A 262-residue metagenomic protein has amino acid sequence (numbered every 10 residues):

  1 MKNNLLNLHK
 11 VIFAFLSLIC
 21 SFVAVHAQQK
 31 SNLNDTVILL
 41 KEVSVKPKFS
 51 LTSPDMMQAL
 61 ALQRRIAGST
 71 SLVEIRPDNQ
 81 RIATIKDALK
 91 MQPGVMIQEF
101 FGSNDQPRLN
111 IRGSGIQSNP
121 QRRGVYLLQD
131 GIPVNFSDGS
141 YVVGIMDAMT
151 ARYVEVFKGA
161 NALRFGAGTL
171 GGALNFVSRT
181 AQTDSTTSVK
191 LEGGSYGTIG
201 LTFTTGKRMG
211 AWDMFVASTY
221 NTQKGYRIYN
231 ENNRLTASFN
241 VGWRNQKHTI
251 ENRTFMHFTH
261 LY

Functional and structural regions predicted by a protein language model:
M1-S31, L40: Bacterial Sec-dependent N-terminal signal peptides
S44-N79, Q106-N110, V125: N-terminal periplasmic "start-of-domain" segments of outer-membrane beta-barrel proteins
Q80, T84, Q106, T169-G171 (+3 more regions): Transmembrane beta-barrel architecture of outer-membrane proteins
K86-I132: Extracytoplasmic beta-strand/coil segments of soluble accessory domains associated with Gram-negative outer-membrane
R108-N110, Y153, A173, S188-K190 (+2 more regions): Membrane-embedded beta-strand positions in outer-membrane beta-barrel channels/transporters
I116, G124-V125, I132-K158: Short acidic/polar hinge/loop motifs at secondary-structure boundaries that mediate gating or recognition
I145-K190: A beta-strand signature from Gram-negative outer-membrane beta-barrel systems, especially the internal plug domain
G193-T222, R227-Y262: Transmembrane beta-barrel wall of Gram-negative outer-membrane proteins
